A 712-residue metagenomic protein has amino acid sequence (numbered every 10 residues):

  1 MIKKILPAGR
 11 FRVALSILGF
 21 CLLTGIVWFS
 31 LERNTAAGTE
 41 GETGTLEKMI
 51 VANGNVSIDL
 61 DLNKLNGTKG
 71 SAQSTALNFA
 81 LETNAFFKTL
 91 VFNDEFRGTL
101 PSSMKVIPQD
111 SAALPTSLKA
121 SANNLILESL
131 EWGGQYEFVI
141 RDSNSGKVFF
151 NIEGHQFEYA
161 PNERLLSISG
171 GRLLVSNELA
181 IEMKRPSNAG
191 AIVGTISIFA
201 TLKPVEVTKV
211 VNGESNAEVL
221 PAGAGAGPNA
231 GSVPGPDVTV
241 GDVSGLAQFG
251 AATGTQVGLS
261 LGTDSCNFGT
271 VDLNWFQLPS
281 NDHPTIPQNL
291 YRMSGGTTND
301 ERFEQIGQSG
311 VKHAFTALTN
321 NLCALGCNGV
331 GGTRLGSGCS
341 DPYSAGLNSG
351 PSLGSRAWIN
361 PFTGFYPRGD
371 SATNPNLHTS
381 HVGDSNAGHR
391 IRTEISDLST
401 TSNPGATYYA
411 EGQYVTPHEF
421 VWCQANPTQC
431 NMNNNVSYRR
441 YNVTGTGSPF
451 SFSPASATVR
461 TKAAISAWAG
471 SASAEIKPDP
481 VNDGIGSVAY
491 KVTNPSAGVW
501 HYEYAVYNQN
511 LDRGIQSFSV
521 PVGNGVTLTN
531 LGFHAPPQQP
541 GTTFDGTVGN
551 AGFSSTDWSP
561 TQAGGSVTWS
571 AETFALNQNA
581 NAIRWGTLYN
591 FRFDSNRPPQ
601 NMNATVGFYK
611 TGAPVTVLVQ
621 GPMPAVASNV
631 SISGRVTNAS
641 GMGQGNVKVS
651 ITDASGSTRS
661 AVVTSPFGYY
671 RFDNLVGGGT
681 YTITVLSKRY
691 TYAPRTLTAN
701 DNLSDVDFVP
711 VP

Functional and structural regions predicted by a protein language model:
N34-L100, A180-D264, V492-P495, Y504-L511: N-terminal segment immediately downstream of the Sec signal-peptide cleavage site in secreted/extracellular proteins
G70-F150: Predominantly extracellular/secreted and cell-surface proteins with exposed, flexible low-complexity segments
V382-S402, T568-N601, F608: Low-complexity, intrinsically disordered segments enriched in Ser/Thr together with acidic residues
A627-N629, S633-G645: Structural motif
D653-Y669: Short, acidic Ser/Thr/Gly-rich low-complexity loop/linker segments typical of extracellular and cell-surface proteins
R671-T682: Short Pro-Gly-centered beta-turn/loop motif in secreted/extracellular proteins
T680-T698: A short, solvent-exposed loop/turn motif at the edges and junctions of modular extracellular/periplasmic domains
T698-P712: Extracellular beta-sheet/turn segments enriched in Thr/Pro/Gly and aliphatic residues
